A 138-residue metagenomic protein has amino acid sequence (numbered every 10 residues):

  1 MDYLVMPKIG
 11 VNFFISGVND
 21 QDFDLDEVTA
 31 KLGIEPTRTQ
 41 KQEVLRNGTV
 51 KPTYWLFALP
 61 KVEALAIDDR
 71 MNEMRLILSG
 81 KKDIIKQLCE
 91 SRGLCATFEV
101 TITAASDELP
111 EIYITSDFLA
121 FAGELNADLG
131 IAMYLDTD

Functional and structural regions predicted by a protein language model:
M1-Y134, D138: Acidic (Asp/Glu-rich) sequence patches and key acidic residues that form negatively charged surfaces used
